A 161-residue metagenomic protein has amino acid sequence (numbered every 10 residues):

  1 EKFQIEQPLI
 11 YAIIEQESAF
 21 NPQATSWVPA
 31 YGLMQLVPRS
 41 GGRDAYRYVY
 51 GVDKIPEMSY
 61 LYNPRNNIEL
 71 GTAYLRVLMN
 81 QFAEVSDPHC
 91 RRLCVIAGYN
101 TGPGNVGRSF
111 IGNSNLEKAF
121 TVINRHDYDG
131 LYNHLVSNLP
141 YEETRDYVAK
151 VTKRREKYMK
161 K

Functional and structural regions predicted by a protein language model:
E1-K161: Catalytic glycan-binding domains that act on GlcNAc-containing polysaccharides
